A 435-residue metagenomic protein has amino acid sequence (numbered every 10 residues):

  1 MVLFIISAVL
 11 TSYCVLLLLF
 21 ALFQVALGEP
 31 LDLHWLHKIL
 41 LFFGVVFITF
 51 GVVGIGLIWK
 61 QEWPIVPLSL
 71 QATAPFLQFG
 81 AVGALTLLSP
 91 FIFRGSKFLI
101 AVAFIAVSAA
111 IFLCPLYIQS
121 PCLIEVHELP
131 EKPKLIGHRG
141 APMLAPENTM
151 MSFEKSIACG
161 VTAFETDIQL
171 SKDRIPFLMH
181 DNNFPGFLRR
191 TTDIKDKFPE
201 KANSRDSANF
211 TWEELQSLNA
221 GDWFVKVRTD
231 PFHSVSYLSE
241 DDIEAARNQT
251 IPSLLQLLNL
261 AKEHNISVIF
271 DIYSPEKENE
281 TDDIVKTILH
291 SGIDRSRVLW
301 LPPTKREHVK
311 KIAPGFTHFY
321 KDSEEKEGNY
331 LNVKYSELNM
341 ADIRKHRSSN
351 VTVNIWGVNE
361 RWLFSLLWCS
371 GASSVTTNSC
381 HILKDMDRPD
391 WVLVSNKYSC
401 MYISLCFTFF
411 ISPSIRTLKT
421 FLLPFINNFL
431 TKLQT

Functional and structural regions predicted by a protein language model:
M1-T435: Phosphate-group recognition and catalysis centered on beta-loop-alpha active-site segments
